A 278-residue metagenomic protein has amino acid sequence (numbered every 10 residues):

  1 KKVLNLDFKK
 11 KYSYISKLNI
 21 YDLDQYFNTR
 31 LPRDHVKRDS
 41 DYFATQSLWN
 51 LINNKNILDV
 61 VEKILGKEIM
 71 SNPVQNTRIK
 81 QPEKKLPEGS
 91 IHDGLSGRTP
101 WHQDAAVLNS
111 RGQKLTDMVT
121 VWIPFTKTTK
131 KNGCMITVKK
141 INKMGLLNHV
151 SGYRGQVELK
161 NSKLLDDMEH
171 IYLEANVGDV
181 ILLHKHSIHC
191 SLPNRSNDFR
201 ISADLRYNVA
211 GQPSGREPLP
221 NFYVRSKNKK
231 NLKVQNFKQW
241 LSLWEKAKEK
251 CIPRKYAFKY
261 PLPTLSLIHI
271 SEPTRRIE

Functional and structural regions predicted by a protein language model:
K1-W101, L108-S110: Non-heme Fe(II)-dependent double-stranded beta-helix
T77-K80, A106, T128-K130, N142-K143 (+2 more regions): Short, solvent-exposed loop/turn segments at secondary-structure junctions
K84-S90, W101, S110-G112, K131-K140 (+2 more regions): A short secondary-structure junction signal
Q103-A105, I123-K127, K139: Short, structured patches in soluble enzyme cores that scaffold and shape functional sites
S110-T129, E174, R206-V209: Short, conserved beta-strand element in jelly-roll/cupin
M118, T128-I188: Double-stranded beta-helix
K160-R225: Catalytic core of Fe(II)/2-oxoglutarate
I268-E278: Single conserved hydrophobic/aromatic residue that forms the stacking wall/gate of nucleotide- or nucleobase-binding
